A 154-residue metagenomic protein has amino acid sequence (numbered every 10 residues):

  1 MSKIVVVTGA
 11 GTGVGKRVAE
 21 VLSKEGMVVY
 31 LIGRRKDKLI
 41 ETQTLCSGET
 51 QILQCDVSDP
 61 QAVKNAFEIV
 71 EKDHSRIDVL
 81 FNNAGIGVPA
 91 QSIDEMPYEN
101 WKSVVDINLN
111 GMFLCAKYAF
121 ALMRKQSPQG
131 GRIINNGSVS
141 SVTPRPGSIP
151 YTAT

Functional and structural regions predicted by a protein language model:
G11-G13: Conserved glycine-rich cofactor-binding loop
E25-I40: Conserved glycine-rich Rossmann-like NAD(P)H-binding loop of the short-chain dehydrogenase/reductase
C55-N65, Y98: The beta1-alpha1 cofactor-binding region of Rossmann-like NAD(H)/NADP(H)-dependent oxidoreductases
Q91-I93, N100-V105: Substrate-binding pocket helix/loop in short-chain dehydrogenase/reductase
M96, P144-T152: Active-site loop-to-helix junction immediately N-terminal to the catalytic Tyr of the SDR YXXXK motif in Rossmann-fold
A116-K117: A short, exposed helix-loop element centered on a Lys and neighboring polar residues
S138: Residue(s) in the substrate-gating loop at a strand-loop-helix junction that position the organic substrate next
